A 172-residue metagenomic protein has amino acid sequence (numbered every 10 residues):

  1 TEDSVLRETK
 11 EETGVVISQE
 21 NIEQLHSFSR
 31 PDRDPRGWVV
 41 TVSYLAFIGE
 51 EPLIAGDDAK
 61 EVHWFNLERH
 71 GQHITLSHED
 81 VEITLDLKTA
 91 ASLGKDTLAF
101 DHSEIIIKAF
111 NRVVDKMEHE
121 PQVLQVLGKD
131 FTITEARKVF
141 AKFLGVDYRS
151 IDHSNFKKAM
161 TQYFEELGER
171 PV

Functional and structural regions predicted by a protein language model:
T1-V123, K142, D147, P171: Unchanged
R112-V172: Core RNA-modification/binding signature centered on pseudouridine synthases
